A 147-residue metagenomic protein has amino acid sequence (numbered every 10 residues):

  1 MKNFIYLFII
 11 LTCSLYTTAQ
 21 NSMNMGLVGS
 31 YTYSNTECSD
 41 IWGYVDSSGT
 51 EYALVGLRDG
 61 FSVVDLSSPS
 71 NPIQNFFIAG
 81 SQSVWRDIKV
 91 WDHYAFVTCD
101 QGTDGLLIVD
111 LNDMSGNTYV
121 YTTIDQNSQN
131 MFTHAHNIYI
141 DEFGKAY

Functional and structural regions predicted by a protein language model:
M1-S22: Bacterial Sec-dependent N-terminal signal peptides
A19-Y147: Feature marking well-ordered beta-strand scaffolds used for ligand recognition
